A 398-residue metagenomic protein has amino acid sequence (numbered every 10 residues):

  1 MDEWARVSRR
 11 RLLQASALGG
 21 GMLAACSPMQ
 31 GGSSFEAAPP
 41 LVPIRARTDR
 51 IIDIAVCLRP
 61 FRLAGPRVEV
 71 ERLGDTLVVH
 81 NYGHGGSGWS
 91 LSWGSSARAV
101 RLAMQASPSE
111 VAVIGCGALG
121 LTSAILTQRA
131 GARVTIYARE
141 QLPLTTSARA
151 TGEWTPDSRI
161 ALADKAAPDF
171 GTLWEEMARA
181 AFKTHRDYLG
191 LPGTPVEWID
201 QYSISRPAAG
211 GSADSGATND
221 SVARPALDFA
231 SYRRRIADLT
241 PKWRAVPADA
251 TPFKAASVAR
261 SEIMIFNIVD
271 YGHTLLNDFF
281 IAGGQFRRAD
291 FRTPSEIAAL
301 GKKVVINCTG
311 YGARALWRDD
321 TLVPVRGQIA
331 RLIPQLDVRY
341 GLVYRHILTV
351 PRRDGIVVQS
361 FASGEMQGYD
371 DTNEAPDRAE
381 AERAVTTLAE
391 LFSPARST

Functional and structural regions predicted by a protein language model:
M1-G19: N-terminal secretory signal peptides and thylakoid transit peptides that target proteins across membranes
A15, G19, V56-D75, S147-R149 (+2 more regions): Flavin (FAD/FMN) cofactor-binding and adjacent substrate-gating region of FAD-dependent oxidoreductase domains
G32-G74, G83, S87-L91, A97 (+4 more regions): Active-site substrate-recognition segment that forms the wall of the catalytic cavity or substrate channel
S87-L91, D169-R179, A259-T274, A375-A379: Short beta-strand to alpha-helix junction loop
Q141-M177, K242-V246: Glycine-rich active-site loop/strand segments that organize a redox cofactor
Q285-A298: A conserved short coil-to-beta-strand element within the FAD-binding core of flavoproteins
K303-T309: Short hydrophobic core segments
